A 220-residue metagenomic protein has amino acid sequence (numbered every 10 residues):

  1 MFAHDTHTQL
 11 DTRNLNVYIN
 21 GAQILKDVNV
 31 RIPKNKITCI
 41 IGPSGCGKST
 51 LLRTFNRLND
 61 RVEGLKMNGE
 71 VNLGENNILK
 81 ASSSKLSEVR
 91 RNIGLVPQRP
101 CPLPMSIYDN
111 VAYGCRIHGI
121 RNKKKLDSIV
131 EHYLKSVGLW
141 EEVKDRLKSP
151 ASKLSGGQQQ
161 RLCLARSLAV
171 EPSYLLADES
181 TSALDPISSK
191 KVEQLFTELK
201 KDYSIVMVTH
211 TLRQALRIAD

Functional and structural regions predicted by a protein language model:
N56, G94, Y108-I117, D127 (+1 more regions): Short helical segment in ABC ATPase nucleotide-binding domains corresponding to the A-loop/adjacent helical element
E70-N77, K123-K144, T197: Conserved ABC ATPase "signature" region
K148-L154, Q158: Conserved ABC ATPase signature
E171: Conserved catalytic motifs of ABC-family nucleotide-binding domains
L175-D178: Catalytic Walker B motif of ABC-type/P-loop ATPase nucleotide-binding domains
P186-S188: Helix N-cap at the start of a conserved alpha-helix in ABC-type nucleotide-binding domains
Y203-T209: Conserved H-loop
